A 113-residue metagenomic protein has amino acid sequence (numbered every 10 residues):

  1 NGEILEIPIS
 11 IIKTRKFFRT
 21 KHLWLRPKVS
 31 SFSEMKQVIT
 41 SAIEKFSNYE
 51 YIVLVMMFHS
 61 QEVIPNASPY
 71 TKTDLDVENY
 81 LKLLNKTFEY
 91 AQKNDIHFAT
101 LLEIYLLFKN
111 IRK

Functional and structural regions predicted by a protein language model:
N1-S47: Active-site-adjacent pocket scaffolds in enzyme catalytic domains
E6-I9, Y51-K113: Active-site and substrate-binding clefts of carbohydrate-active enzymes
